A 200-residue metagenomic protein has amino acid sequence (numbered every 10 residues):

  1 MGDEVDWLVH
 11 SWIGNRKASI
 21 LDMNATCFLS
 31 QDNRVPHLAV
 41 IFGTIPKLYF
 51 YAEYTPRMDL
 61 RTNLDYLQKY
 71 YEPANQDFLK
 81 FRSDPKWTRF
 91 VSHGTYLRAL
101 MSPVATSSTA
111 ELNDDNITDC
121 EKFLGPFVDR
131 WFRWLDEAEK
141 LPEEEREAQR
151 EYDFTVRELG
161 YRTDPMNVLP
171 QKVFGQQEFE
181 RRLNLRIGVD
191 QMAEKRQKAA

Functional and structural regions predicted by a protein language model:
M1-N24, F28-S30: Short Lys/Arg-enriched alpha/beta "domain-start" segment
V5, K80, L124-F127: Intrinsically disordered, low-complexity regions enriched in Ser/Pro/Gly/Gln/His and often acidic
W7, W12, W87, W131-W134: A residue-identity detector for tryptophan
C27-N116: Long amphipathic alpha-helical segments with strong coiled-coil/leucine-zipper propensity
Y70, T118, K122-G125, V156: Aliphatic-rich, non-membrane protein domains
N116-C120, R196-A199: Contiguous, function-dense segments enriched for cysteine-driven chemistry and partner/ligand-binding capacity
G125, D129-A200: Alpha-helical oligomerization segments
